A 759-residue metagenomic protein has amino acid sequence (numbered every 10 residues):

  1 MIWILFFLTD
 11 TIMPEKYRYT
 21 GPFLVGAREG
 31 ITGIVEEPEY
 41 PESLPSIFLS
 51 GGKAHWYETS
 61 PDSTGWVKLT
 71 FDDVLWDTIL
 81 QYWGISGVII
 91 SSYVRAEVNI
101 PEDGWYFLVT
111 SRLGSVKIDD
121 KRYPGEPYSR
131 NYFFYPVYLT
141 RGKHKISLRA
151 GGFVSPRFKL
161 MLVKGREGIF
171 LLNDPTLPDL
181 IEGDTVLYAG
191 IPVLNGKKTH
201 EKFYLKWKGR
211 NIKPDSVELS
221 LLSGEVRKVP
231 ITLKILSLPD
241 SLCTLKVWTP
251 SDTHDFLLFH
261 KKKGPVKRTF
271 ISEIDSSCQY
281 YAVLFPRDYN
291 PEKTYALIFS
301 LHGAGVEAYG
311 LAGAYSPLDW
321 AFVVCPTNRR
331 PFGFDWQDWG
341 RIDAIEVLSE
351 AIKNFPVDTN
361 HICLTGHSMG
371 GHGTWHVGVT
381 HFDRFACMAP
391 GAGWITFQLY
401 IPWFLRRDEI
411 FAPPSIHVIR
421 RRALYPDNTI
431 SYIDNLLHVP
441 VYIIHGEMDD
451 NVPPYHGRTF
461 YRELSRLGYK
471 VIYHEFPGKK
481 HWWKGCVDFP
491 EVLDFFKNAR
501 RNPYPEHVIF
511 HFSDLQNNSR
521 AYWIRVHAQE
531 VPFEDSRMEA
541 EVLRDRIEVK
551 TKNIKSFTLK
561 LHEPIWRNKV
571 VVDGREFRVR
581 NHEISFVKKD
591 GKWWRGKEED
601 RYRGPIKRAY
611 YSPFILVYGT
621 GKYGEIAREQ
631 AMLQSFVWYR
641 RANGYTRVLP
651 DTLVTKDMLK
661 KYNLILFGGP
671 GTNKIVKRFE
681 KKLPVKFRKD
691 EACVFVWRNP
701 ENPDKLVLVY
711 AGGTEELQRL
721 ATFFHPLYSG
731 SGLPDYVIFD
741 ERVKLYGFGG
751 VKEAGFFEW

Functional and structural regions predicted by a protein language model:
T9-Q81, S147-P178: Accessory carbohydrate-binding/adhesion or oligomerization-edge regions at the termini of glycan-active proteins
V98-K117, I146: Aromatic-lined ligand-binding clefts that engage carbohydrates, nucleic acids, or primary amines
L172-L180, F203, N211-Y295, G604: A domain-start/cap signature at the N-terminus of enzymes
D288-K293, W336-M369, V379-F385: Gly/Ser-rich "nucleophile elbow"/oxyanion-hole loop immediately N-terminal to the catalytic nucleophile in hydrolases
A386-I433, H438-V439: Mobile cap/lid helix-loop segments that gate and shape the active-site cleft of serine hydrolases
L436, Y442-H445, D449: Short beta-strand/loop motif that positions the catalytic acidic residue of the alpha/beta-hydrolase fold
M448-D450, P454, R458-D545, N553: C-terminal catalytic histidine-bearing segment of alpha/beta-hydrolase fold enzymes
E548, T558-W759: Solvent-exposed alpha-helical segments and adjacent loops that form catalytic or protein-interaction surfaces
